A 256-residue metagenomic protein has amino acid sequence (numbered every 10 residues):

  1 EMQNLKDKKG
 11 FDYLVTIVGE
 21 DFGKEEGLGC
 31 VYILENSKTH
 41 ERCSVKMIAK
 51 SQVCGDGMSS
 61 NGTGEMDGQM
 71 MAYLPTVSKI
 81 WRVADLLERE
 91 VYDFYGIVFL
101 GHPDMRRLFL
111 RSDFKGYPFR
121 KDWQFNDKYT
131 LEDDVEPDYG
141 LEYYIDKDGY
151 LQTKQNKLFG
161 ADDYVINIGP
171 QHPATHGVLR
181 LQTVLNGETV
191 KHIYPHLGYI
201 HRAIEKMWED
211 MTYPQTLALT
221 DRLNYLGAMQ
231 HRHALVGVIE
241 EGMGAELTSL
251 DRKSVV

Functional and structural regions predicted by a protein language model:
E1-G187: Terminal low-complexity/charged segments
K191-A245: A surface-exposed, charged beta-strand/loop segment in the N-terminal or early-internal portion of soluble proteins
E246-L250: Buried, small/hydrophobic-residue-enriched core segments of structured protein domains
V255: Conserved small/polar residues in nucleotide/adenosyl-binding loops
